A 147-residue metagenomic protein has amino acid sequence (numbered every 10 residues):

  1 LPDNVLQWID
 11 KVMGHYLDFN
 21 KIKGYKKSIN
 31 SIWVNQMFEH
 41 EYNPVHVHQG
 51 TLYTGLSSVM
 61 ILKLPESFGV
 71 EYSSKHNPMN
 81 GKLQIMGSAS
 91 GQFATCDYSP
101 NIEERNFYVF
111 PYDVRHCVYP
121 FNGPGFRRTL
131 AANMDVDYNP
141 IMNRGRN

Functional and structural regions predicted by a protein language model:
L1-Y53: Signature of the catalytic double-stranded beta-helix
N35-V109, C117-Y119, G125-F126, V136-G145: Catalytic core of non-heme Fe(II) oxygenases with the double-stranded beta-helix
V114: A generic "binding-loop/recognition-motif" signal
R128-L130: C-terminal "cap" of GNAT-fold acetyltransferases
N133: Structured beta-strand/turn binding interfaces of compact recognition modules in eukaryotic regulators
